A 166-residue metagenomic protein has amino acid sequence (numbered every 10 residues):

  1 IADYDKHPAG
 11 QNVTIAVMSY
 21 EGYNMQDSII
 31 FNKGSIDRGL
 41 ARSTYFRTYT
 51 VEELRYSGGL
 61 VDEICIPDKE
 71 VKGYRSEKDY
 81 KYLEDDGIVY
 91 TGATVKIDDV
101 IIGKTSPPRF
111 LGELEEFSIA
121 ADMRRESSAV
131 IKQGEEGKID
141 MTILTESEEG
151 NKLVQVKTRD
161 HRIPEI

Functional and structural regions predicted by a protein language model:
I1-I166: Intrinsically disordered, low-complexity regulatory segments
